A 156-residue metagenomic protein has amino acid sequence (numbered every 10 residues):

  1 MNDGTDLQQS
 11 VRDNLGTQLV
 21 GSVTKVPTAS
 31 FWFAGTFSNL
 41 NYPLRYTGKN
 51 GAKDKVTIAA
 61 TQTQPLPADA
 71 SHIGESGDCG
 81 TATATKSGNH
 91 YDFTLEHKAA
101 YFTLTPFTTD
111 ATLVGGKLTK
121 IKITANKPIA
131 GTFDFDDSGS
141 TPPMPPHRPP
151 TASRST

Functional and structural regions predicted by a protein language model:
M1-G115: Short, low-hydrophobicity acidic/polar segments
K86, T94, P106-T156: Short helix-loop boundary/capping segments
